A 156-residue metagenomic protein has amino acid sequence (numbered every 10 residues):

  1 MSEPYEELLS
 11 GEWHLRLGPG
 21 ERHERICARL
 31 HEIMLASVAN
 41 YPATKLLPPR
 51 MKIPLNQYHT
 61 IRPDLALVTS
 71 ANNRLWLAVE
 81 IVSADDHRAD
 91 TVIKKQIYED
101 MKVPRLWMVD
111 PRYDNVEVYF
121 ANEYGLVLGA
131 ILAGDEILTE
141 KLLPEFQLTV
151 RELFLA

Functional and structural regions predicted by a protein language model:
M1-A156: Gly/Pro/Ser/Thr-rich low-complexity, intrinsically disordered segments predominantly at protein N-termini
